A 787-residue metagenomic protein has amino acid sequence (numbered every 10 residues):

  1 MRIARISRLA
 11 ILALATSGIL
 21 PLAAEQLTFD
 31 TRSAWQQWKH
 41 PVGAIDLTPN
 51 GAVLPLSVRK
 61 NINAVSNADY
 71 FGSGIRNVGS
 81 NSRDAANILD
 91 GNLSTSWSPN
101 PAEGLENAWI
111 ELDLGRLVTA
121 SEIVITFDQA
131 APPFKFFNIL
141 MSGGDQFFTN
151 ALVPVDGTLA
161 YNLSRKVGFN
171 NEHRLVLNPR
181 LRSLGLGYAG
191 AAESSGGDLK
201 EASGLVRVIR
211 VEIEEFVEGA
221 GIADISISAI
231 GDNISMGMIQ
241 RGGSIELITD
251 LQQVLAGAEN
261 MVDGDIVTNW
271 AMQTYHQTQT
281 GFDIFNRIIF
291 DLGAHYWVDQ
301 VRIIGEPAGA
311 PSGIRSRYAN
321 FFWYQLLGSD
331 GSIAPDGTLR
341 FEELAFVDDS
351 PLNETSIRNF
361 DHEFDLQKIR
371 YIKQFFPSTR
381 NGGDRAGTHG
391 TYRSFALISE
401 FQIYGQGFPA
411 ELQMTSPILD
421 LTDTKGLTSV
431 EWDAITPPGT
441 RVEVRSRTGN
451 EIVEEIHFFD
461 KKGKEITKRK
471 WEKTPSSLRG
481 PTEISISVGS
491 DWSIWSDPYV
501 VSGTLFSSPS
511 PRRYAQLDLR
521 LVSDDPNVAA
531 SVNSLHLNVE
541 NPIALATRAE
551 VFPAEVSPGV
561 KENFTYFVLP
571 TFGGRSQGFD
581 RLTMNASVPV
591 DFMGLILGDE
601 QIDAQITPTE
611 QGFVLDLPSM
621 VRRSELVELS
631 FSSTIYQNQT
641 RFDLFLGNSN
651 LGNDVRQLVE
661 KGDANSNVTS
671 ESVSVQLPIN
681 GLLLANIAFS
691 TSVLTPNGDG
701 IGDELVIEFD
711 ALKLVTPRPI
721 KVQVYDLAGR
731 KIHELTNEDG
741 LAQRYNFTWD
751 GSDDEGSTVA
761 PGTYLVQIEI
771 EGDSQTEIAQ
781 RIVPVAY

Functional and structural regions predicted by a protein language model:
E25-L117, D128-P133, V155-G157, R165-A192 (+6 more regions): Disordered, acidic Ser/Thr/Pro-rich linker "stalks" and the adjacent N-terminal cap of the next globular domain
E111-D113, P154-G221, L339-G383, T388-H389 (+4 more regions): Beta-sandwich interaction modules
T119-A130, V211, W297-P311, Q374 (+3 more regions): A short beta-strand element within beta-rich, extracytoplasmic domains of secreted/secretory-pathway proteins
A120, V206, V217-G242, E246 (+5 more regions): Exposed low-complexity, polar/acidic, P/S/T/G-rich flexible segments that act as propeptides, protease-susceptible
A130-N138, P311-Q325, A396, P438-V442 (+2 more regions): Short coil-to-beta strand junction motifs in C2/discoidin
L519, F613-N648: Low-complexity, intrinsically disordered segments enriched in Ser/Thr together with acidic residues
S557-D580, F709: Short beta-strand elements of extracellular/lumenal beta-sandwich folds
V675-Y787: Short loop/turn motifs at secondary-structure boundaries
